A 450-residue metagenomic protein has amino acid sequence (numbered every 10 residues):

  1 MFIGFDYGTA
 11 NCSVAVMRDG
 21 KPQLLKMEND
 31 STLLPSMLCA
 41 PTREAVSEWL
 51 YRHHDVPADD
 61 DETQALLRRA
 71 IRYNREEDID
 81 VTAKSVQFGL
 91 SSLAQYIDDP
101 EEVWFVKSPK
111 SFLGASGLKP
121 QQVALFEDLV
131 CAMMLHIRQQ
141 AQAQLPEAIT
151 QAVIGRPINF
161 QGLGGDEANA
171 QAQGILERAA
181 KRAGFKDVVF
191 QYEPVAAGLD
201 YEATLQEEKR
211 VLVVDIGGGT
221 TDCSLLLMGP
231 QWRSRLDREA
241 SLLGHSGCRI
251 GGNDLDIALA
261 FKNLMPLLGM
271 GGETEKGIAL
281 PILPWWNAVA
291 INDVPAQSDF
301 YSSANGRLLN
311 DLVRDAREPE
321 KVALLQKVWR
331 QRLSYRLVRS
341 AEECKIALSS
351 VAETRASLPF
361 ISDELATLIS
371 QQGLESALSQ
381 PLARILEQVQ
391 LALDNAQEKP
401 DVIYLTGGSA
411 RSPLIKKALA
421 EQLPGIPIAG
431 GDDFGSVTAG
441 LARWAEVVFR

Functional and structural regions predicted by a protein language model:
M1-L34, A70-V213, G229-C248, L365-A366 (+3 more regions): N-terminal phosphate-binding loop and flanking beta/alpha elements of the actin-like ATPase fold
A10, G219-T221: Conserved Rossmann-like nucleotide-cofactor binding loop
G20, N29-E76: Extended N-terminal export/anchoring regions of large proteins
P35-A40, Q64-A65, M228-F360: Phosphate-binding glycine-rich/basic clefts of nucleotide- and phosphate-handling proteins, predominantly
L118-K119, P146-E147, G269-E273, E343-T354 (+3 more regions): Intrinsically disordered or highly flexible coil/loop and linker segments, enriched in small and charged/polar residues
F261-M270, E421, G425-I428, R443-R450: Short, well-ordered loop/turn and helix-capping segments at boundaries between secondary-structure elements and domains
